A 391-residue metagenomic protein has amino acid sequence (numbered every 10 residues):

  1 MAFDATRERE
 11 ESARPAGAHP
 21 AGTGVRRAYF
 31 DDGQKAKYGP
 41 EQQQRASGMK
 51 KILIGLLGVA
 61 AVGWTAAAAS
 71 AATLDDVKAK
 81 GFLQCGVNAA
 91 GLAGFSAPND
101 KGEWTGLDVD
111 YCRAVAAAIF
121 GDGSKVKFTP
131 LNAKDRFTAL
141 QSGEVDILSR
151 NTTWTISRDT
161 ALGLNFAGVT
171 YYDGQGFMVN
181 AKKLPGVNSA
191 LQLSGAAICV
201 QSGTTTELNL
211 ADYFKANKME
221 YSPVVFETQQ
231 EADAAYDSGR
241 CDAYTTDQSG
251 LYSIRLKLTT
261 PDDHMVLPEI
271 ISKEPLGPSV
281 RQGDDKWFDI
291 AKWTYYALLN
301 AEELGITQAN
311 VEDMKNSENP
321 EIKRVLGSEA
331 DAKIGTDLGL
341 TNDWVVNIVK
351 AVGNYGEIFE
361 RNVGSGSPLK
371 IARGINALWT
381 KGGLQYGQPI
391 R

Functional and structural regions predicted by a protein language model:
R26-G48: Short, Lys/Arg-enriched N-terminal segments with co-localized hydrophobic residues within the first ~10-30 amino acids
G55-W64: Bacterial N-terminal signal peptides
W64-A71: Sec/Tat signal peptide C-region and signal peptidase I cleavage site
A71, K78-S149, K333, L340 (+4 more regions): Extracytoplasmic small-molecule ligand-binding "clamshell" domains of the periplasmic binding protein/Venus flytrap
Q84-G94, W104-I119, D173-E231: Bilobed "Venus flytrap"/periplasmic-binding protein-like clamshell domains and structurally analogous long
D110-R113, A117-I119, A181-L184, L191 (+5 more regions): Extended ligand-binding regions for polar small-molecule ligands
R113, A117, G121, K125-Q192 (+2 more regions): Acidic, polar ligand-binding/catalytic clefts
D331-R391: C-terminal functional modules
